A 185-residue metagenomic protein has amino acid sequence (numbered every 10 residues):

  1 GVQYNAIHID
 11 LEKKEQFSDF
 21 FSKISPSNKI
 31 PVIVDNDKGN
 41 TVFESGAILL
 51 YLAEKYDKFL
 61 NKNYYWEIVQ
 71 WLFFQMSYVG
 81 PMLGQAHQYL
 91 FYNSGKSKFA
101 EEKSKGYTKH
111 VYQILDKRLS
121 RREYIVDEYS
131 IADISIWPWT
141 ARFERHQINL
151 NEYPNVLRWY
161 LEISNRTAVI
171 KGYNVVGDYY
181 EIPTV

Functional and structural regions predicted by a protein language model:
G1-E102, G106-K109, D116: GST-like domain detector, emphasizing the conserved glutathione-binding G-site in the N-terminal thioredoxin-like
D10, I131, V176-Y179: Short, solvent-exposed turn/loop segments enriched in Gly/Ser/Thr/Pro and often Arg
K13-E15, W159, Y179-Y180: Short secondary-structure capping/turn micro-motifs that flank functional sites
W71-T167, G172: GST-like fold's C-terminal all-alpha helical module
G172-V185: Terminal-tail/helix-coil boundary detector
